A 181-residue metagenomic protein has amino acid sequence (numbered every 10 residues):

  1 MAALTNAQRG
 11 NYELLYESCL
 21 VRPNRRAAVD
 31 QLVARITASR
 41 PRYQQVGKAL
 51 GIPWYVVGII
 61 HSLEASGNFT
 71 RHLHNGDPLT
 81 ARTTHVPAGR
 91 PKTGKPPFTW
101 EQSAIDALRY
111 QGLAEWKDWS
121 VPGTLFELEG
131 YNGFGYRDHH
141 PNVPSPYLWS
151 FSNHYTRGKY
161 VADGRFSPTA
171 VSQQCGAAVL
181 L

Functional and structural regions predicted by a protein language model:
M1-L15, P91-L181: Non-catalytic cell-wall polysaccharide-engagement segments
M1-Q45: N-terminal export signals and maturation junctions of secreted/periplasmic proteins
R22-P23, G67, R71: A short secondary-structure junction motif
R25-A34, P41-L50, V86-P97, S167-A170: Second-shell loop/turn segments in exported
T37, W54, P97-E101: Alpha-helix initiation and capping sites
P41-Q45, G58, Q102-I105, R109: Solvent-exposed, polar/charged alpha-helical surfaces in well-ordered, non-transmembrane soluble domains, broadly
G51-N68, A107-L108: Short, functionally critical alpha-helical segments immediately adjacent to catalytic or ligand/cofactor-binding
T70-A88: Short, surface-exposed glycine/acidic/tryptophan-bearing loops
